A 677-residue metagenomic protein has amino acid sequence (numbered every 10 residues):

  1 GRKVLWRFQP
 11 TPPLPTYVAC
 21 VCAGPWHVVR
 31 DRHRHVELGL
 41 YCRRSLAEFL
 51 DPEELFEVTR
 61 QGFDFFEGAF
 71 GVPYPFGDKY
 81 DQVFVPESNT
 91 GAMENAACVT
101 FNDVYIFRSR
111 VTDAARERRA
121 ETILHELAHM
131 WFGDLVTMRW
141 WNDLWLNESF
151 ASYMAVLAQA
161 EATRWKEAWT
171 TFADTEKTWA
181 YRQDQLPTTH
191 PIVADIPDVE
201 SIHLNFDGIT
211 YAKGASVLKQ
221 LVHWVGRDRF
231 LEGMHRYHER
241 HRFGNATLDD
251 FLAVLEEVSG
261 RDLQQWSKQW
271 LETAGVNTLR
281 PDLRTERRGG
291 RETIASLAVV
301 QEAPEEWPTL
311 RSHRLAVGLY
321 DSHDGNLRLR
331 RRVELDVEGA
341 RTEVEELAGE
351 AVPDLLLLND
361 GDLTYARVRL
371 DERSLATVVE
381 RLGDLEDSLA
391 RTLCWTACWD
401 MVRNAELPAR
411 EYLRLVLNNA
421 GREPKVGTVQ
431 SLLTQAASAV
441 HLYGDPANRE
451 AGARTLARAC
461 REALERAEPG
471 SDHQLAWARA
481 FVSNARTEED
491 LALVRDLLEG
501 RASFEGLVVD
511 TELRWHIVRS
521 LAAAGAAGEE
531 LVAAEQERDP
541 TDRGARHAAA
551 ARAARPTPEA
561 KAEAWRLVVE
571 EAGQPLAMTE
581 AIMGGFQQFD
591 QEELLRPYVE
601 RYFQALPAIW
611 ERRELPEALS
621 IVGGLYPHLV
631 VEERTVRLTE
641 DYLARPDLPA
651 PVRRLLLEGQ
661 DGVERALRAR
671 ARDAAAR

Functional and structural regions predicted by a protein language model:
G1-E57, A180, F206, V344-E350 (+1 more regions): Non-catalytic architectural context of zinc metalloproteases
G1-V4, R30-R34, R284-T293, R466-G470: Short, ordered beta-strand-loop transition motifs
R2, R32-R34, F76, M93-N95 (+5 more regions): A short, structural micro-pattern
F8, G39-E306, S438, R454-T455 (+2 more regions): Hydrophobic alpha-helical and helix-loop surface patches within well-folded domains that function as non-catalytic
T16-V18, S109-R110, M154, E306-T309 (+1 more regions): Short helix/loop capping segments that flank catalytic or ligand/cofactor-binding pockets
P25-Y41, T188-P191, W224-R229, R240 (+5 more regions): Short, compositionally biased low-complexity segments
G208, G290, I294-S296, W307-T309 (+1 more regions): Long, ordered, helix-rich scaffold segments
L263-Q264, V276-N359: Beta-strand-rich binding/interaction modules
